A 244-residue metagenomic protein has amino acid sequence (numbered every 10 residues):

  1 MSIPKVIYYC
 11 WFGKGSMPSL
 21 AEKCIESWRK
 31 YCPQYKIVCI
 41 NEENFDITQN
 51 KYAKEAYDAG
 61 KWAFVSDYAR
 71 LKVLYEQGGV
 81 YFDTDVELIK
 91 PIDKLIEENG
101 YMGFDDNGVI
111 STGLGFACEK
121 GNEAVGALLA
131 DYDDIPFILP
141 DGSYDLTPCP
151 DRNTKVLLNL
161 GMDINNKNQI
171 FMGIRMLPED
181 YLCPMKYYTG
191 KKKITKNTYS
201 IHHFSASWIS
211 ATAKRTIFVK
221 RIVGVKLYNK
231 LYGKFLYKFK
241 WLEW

Functional and structural regions predicted by a protein language model:
M1-S66, F82-W244: Glycosyltransferase-associated regions of secretory-pathway enzymes, highlighting luminal stem/catalytic domains
Y68-G79: Small-residue hinge/turn detector
